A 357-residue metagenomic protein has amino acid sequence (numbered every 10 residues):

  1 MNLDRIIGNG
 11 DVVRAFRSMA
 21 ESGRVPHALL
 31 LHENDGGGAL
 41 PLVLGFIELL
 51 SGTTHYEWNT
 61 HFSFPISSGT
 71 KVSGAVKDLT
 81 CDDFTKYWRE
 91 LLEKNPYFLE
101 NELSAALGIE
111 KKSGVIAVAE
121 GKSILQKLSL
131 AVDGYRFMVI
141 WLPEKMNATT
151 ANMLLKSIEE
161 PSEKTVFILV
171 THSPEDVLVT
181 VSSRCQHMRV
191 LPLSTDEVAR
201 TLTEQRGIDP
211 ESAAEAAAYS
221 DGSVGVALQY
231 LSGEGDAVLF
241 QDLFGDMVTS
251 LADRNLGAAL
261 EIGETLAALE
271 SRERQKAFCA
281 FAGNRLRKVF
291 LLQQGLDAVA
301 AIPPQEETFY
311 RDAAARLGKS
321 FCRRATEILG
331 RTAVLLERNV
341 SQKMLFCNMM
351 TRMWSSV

Functional and structural regions predicted by a protein language model:
M1-Y56, E163-T165, H172-F281, R285-V357: Charged, glycine-rich active-site and insertion segments that engage polyanionic ligands
N2-T149: Clamp-loader machinery-focused feature within the broader ASCE/P-loop NTPase space
G121, N152, H172-P174: Short glycine/proline-centered loop/turn elements that form peptide/ligand docking sites
Q126-S129, N152-V166: Conserved catalytic/switch belt of AAA+ P-loop NTPases
F137-W141, L154, T165-T171: Structural recognition of the conserved hydrophobic beta-strand(s) that form the central parallel beta-sheet of P-loop
L142-M146, I158, P174: Conserved Walker B
